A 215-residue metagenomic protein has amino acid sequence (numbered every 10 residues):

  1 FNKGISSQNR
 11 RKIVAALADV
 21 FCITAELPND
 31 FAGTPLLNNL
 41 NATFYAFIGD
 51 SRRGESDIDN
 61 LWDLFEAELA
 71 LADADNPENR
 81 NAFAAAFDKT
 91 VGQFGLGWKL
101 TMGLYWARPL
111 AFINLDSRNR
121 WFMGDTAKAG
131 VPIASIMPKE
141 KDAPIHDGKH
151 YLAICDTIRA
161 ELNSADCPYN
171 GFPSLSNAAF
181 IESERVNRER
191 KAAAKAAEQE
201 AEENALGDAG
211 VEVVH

Functional and structural regions predicted by a protein language model:
F1-Q93, P109-L206: An N-terminal alpha-helical hairpin/helix-loop-helix interaction module that forms a charged, gly/pro-flexible surface
L100-A107: Short hydrophobic alpha-helical segments that form membrane-spanning helices or hydrophobic packing faces of helical
A209-H215: Catalytic centers of nucleases
